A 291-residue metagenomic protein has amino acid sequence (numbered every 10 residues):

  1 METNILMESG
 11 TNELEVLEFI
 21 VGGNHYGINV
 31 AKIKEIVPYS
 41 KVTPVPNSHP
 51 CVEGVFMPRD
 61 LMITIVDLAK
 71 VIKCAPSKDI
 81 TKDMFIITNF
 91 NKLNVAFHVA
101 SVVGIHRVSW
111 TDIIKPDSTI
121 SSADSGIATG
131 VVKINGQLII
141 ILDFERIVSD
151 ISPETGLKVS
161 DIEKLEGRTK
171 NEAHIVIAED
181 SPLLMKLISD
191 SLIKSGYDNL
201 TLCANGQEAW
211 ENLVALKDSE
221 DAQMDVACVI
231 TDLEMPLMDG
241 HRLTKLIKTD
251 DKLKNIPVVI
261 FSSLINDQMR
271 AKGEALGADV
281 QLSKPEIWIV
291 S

Functional and structural regions predicted by a protein language model:
G23, N171-L192, V229: Conserved acidic segment of CheY-like receiver
I36-V52, V102-K133: Flexible, small-/acidic-enriched active-site or ligand-binding loops
D60, M235: Receiver (REC) domain active-site loop signature in two-component systems and cognate sites in sensor histidine kinases
L202-C228: Acidic, metal-coordinating helix/loop segments flanking the phosphotransfer/catalytic sites of two-component signaling
L237-M238, I247: Hydrophobic residue at a beta-alpha junction that N-caps the helix immediately following a catalytic beta-strand/loop
